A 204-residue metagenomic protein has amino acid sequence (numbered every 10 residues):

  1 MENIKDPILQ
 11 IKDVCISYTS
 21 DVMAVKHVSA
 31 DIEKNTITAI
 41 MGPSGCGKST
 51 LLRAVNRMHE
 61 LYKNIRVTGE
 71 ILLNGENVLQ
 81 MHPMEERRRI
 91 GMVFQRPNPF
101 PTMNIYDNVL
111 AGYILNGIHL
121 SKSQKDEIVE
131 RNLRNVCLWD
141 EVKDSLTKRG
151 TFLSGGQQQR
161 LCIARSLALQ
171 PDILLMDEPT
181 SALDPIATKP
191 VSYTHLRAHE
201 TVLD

Functional and structural regions predicted by a protein language model:
N56, I105-L115, D126: Short helical segment in ABC ATPase nucleotide-binding domains corresponding to the A-loop/adjacent helical element
N64-R66, N77-G91, L115: ABC ATPase NBD coupling module
E70-N77, K122-D144: Conserved ABC ATPase "signature" region
K148-L153, Q157: Conserved ABC ATPase signature
Q170: Conserved catalytic motifs of ABC-family nucleotide-binding domains
L174-D177: Catalytic Walker B motif of ABC-type/P-loop ATPase nucleotide-binding domains
H195-D204: Single conserved hydrophobic/aromatic residue that forms the stacking wall/gate of nucleotide- or nucleobase-binding
